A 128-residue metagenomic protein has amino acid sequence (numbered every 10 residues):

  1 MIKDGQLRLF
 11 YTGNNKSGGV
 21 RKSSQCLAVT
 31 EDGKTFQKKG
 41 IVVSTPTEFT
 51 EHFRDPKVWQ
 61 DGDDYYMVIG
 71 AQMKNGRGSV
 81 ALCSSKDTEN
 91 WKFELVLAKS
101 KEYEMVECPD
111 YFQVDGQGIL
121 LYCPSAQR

Functional and structural regions predicted by a protein language model:
M1-D55, W59-E107, Q113-R128: Beta-rich carbohydrate-recognition and catalytic domains
